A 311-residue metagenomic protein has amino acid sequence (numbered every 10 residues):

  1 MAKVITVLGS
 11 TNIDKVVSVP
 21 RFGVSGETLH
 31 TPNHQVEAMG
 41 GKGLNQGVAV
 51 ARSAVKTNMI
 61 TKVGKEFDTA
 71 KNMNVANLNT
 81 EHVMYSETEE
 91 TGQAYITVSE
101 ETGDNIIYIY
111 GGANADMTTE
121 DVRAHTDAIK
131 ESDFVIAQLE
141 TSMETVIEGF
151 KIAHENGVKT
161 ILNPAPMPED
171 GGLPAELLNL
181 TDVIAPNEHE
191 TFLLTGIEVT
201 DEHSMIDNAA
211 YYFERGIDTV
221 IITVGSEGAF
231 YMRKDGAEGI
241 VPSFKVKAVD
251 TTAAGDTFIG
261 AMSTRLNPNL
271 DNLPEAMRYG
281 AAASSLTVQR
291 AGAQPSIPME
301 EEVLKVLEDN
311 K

Functional and structural regions predicted by a protein language model:
M1, E202-K311: Conserved phosphate-binding/catalytic region of the ribokinase-like
M1-S25: Positively charged, low-complexity intrinsically disordered leader regions
V4-I5, L29-Q93, V306-N310: Substrate-binding N-lobe of the ribokinase-like
S25-H34, E238-V246: Glycine/charged-rich beta-loop-alpha catalytic/anionic-binding loops adjacent to active sites
V48, Q93-T97, I106, G228-M232: Short beta-strand scaffold segments in enzyme catalytic cores
A51, I147-E155, F213: Surface-exposed amphipathic alpha-helices with a cationic face
M59, Y85-S86, I96-F134, L139: Conserved phosphate-binding/catalytic loop of the ribokinase/pfkB sugar-kinase fold
E155-E238: Conserved phosphate/ATP/ADP-binding segment of small-molecule kinases
